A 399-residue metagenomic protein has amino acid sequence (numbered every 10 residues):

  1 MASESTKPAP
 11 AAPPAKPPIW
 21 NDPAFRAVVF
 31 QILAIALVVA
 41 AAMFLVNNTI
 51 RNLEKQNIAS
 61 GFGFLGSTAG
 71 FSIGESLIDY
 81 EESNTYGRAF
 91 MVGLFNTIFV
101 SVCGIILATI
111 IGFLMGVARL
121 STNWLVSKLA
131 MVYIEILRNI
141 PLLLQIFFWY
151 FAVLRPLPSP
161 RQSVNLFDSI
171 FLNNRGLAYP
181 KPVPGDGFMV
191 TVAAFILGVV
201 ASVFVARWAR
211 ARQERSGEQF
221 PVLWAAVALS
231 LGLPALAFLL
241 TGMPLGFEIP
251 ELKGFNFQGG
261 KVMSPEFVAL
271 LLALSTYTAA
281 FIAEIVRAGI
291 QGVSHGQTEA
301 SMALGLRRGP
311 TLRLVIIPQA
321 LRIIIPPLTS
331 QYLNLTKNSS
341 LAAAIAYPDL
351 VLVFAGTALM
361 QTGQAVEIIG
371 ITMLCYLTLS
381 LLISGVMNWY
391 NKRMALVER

Functional and structural regions predicted by a protein language model:
A2-R399: Transmembrane alpha-helices and adjacent helix-loop boundaries
